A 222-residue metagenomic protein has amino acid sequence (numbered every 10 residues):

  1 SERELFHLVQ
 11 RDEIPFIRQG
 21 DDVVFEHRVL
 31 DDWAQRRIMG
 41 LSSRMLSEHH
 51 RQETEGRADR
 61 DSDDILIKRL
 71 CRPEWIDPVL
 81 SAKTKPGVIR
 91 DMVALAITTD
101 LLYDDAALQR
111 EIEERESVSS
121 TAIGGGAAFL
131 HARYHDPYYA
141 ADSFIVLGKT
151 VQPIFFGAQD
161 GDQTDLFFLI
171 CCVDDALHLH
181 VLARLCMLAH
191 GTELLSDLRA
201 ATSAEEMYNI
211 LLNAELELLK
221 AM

Functional and structural regions predicted by a protein language model:
S1-M222: Cytosolic covalent-transfer regions centered on His/Cys nucleophiles that carry phosphoryl or persulfide groups
